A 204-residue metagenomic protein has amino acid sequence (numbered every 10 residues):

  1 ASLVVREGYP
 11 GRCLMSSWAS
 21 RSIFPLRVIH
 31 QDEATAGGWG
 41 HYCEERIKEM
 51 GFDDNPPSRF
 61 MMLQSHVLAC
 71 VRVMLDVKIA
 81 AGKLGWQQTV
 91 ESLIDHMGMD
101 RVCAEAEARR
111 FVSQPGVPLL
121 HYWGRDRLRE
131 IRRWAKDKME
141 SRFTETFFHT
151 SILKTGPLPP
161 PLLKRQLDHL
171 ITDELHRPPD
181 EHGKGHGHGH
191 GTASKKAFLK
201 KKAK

Functional and structural regions predicted by a protein language model:
A1-K204: N-terminal maturation segment of proteins
